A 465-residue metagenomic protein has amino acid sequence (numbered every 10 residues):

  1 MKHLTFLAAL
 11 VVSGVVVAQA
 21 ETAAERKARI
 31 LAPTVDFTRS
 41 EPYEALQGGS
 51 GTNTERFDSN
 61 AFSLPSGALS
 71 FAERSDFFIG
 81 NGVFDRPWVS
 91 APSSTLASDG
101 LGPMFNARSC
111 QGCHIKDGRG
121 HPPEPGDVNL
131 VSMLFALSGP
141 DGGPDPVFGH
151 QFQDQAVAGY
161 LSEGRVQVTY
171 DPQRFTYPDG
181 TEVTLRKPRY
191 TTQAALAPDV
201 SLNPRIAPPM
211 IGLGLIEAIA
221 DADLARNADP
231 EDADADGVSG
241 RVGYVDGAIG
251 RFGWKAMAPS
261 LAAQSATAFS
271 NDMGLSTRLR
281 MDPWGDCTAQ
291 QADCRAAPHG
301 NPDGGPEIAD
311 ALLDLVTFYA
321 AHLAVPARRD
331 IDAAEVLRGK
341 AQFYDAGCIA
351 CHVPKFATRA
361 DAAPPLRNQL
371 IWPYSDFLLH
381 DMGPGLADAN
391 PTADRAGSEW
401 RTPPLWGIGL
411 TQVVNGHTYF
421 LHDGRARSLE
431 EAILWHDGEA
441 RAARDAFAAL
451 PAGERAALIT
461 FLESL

Functional and structural regions predicted by a protein language model:
M1-L4: Positively charged n-region of N-terminal signal peptides that target proteins for export
S13-V15: N-terminal signal peptide c-region/cleavage motif recognized by signal peptidases
A18-L465: Periplasmic c-type cytochrome electron-transfer domains
